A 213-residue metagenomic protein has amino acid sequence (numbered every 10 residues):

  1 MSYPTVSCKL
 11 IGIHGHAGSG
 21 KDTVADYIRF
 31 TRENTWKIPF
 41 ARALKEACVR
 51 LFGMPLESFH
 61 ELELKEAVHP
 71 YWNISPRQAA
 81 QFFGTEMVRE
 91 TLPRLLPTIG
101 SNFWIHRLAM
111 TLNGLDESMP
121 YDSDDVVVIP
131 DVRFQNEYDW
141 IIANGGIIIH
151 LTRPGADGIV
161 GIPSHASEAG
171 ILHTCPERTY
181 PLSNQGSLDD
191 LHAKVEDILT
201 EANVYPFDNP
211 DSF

Functional and structural regions predicted by a protein language model:
M1-I11: Extreme N-terminal, non-catalytic leader segments that precede Walker-type/kinase nucleotide-binding cores
K9-A17, K37-P39: Short, hydrophobic/glycine-enriched beta-strand segments
H14-A17, Q135-N144, H150-F213: Small-molecule kinase domains that catalyze NTP-dependent phosphoryl transfer to phosphate-bearing small molecules
K21: Conserved lysine of the Walker
V24: Hydrophobic positions on the alpha1 helix immediately C-terminal to the Walker A/P-loop
F30-K37: Post-Walker A helix-loop "phosphate-sensing" segment adjacent to the P-loop in P-loop NTPases
W36, R107-G161: ATP-dependent NMP and nucleoside kinases share a basic, alpha-helical "lid"
R42-D124: ATP-dependent small-molecule kinase phosphotransfer cores that center on conserved nucleotide phosphate-binding segments
